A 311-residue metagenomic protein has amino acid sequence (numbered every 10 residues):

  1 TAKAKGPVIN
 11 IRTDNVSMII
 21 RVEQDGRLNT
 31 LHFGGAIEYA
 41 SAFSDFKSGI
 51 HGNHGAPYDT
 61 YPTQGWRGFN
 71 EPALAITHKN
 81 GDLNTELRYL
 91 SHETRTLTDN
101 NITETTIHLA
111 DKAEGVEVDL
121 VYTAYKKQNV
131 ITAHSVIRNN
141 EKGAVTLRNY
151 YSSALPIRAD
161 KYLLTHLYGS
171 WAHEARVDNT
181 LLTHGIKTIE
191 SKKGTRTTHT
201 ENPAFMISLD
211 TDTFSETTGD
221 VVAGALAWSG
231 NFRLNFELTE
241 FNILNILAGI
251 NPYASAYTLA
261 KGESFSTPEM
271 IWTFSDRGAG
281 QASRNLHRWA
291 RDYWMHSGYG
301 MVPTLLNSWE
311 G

Functional and structural regions predicted by a protein language model:
A2, G6-D14, M18-I19, L28-E237 (+1 more regions): Polysaccharide-binding surfaces and accessory modules of carbohydrate-active proteins
P7, V16, D220, N242 (+3 more regions): A generic secondary-structure signal marking the coil-to-beta-strand transition
E23: Contiguous, structured surface segment used for ligand recognition
G26-H32, R277-Q281: Compositionally biased, low-complexity linear motifs
I50, G169, G278-A279, M295 (+1 more regions): Glycine-centered helix-coil hinge/cap
Q128, K142-V145, Y151, W228-F232 (+1 more regions): Extended acidic/polar, glycine-enriched regions that form or flank non-catalytic beta-rich accessory modules
A282-G311: An acidic-aromatic substrate-binding cleft motif
